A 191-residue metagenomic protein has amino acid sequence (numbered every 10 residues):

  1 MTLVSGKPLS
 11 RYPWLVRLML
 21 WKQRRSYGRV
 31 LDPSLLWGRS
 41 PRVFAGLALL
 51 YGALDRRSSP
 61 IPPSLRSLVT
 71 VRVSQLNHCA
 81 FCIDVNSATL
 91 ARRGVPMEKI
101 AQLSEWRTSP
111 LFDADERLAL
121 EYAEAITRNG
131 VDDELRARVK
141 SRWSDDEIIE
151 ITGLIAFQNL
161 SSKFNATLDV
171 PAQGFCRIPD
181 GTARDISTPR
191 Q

Functional and structural regions predicted by a protein language model:
M1-Q191: Hydrophobic alpha-helical segments
